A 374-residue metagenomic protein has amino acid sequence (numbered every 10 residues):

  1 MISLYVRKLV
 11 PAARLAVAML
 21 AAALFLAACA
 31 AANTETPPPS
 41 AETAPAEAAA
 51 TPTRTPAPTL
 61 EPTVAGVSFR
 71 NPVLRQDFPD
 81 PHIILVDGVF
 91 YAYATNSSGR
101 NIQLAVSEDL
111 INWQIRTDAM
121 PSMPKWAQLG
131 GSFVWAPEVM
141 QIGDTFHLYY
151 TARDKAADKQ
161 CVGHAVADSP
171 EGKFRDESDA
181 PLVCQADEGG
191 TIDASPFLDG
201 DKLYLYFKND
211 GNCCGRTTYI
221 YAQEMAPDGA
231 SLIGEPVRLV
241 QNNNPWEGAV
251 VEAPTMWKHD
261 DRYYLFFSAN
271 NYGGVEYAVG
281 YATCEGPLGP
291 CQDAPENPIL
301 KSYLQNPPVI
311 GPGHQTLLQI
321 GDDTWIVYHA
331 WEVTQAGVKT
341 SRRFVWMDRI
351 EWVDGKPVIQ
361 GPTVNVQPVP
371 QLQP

Functional and structural regions predicted by a protein language model:
I2-V17: Bacterial N-terminal signal peptides that target proteins for export
S3, M19-L20, T63, V67: Low-complexity, intrinsically disordered regions enriched in charged/polar residues
L4-Y5, A22, P58: Absolute N-terminal positional cue centered near the fourth residue
A16-A27: Bacterial N-terminal signal peptides
C29-P374: Carbohydrate-active catalytic/glycan-binding domains of CAZyme proteins, especially the secreted or lumenal ectodomains
